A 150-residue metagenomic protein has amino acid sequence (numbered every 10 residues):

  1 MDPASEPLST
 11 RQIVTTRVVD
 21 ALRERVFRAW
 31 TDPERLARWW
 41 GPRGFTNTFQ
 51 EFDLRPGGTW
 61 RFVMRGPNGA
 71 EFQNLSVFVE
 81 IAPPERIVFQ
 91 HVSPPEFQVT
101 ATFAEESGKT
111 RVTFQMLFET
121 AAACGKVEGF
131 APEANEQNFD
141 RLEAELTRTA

Functional and structural regions predicted by a protein language model:
M1-T46: Hydrophobic ligand-binding cavity/cleft-lining segments
T10-T16, R23, N47, T59 (+4 more regions): Intrinsic-disorder/low-complexity, polar/charged segments enriched in Ser/Thr/Lys/Arg/Asp/Glu/Gln
V14-T15, E34-E71: Short beta-edge strand/loop motif at the mouth of beta-sheet-based domains
R17, F49-F52, N74-E80, Q98-E105: Hydrophobic/aromatic beta-strand elements that line small-molecule binding cavities or substrate pockets in beta-rich
R23-E24, R55, V79-P84, T102-R111: A short, structured loop/turn motif at beta-sheet edges
V26, L36, W60-F62, F78 (+4 more regions): Hydrophobic pocket/interface hotspot
F49, L146-A150: Short, highly charged C-terminal tails/helix-capping segments
V88-Q137: Beta-strand/loop substructures that line and gate deep hydrophobic ligand-binding cavities in soluble
